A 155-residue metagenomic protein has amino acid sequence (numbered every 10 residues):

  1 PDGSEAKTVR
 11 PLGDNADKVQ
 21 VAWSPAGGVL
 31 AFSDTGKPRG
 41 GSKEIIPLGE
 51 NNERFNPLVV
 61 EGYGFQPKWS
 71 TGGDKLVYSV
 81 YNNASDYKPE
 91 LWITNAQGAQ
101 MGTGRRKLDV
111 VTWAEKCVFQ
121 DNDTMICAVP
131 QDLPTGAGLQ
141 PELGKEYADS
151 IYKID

Functional and structural regions predicted by a protein language model:
P1-G27: Long, acidic/polar, low-complexity amphipathic helices and coiled-coil-like
D2, I45-N51, E90-G98, E142-D155: Beta-propeller blade signature
S4-T8, N52-P57, G102-R105: Predominantly a core beta-strand signature of beta-propeller blades across repeat-based propeller domains
R10-A16, P57-G62, R106-T112: Surface loop/turn motifs at the tips and blade-to-blade linkers of beta-strand repeat domains
K18-P57, P67: Loop-centered beta-sheet repeat module
Q20-A31, P67-S79, S85, I93 (+1 more regions): Blade-terminus and WD-like Trp-Asp/Gly-His loop motifs, strongest in beta-propeller folds
T35, Y81, A128-E146: Short, conserved, GDST-rich strand-edge loop motifs in beta-rich repeat architectures
A96-G136: C-terminal structural cap/anchor segments
